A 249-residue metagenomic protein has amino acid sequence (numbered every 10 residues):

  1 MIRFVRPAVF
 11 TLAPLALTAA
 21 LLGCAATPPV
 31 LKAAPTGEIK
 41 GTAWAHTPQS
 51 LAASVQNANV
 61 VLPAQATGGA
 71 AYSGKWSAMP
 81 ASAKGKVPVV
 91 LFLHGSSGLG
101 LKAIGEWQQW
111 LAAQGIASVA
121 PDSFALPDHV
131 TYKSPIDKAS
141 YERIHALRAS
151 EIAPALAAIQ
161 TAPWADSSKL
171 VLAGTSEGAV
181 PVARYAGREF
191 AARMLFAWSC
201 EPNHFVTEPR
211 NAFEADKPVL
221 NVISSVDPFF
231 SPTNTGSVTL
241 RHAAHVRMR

Functional and structural regions predicted by a protein language model:
I2-A13: Bacterial N-terminal signal peptides that target proteins for export
T11-L21: Bacterial N-terminal signal peptides
L21-M79: An N-terminal hydrophobic leader/cap segment in hydrolases
Q56-A165: Serine-hydrolase catalytic machinery in alpha/beta-hydrolase-like enzymes
S96, E177, S224-P228: Acidic beta-to-alpha connecting loop that harbors the catalytic carboxylate
A120-P121, G174, N221-I223: Hydrophobic residues in well-ordered beta-strands that form the structural core
P154-E214: Primarily recognizes the serine-hydrolase "nucleophile elbow" in alpha/beta-hydrolase and SGNH/GDSL folds
A192-R249: The feature captures the conserved acid-bearing segment of alpha/beta-hydrolase catalytic domains
